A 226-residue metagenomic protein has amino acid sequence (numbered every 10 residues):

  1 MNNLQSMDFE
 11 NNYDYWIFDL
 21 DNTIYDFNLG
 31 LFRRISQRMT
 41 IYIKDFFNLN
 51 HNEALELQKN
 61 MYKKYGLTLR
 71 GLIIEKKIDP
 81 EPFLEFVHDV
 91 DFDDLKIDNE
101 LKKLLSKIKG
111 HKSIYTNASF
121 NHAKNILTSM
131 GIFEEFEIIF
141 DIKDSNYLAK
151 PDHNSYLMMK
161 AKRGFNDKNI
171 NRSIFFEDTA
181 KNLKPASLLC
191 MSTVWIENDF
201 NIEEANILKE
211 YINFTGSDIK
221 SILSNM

Functional and structural regions predicted by a protein language model:
M1-Y13, K124-M226: Asp-based, Mg2+/Mn2+-dependent phosphohydrolase catalytic module
L4, F9-E100, N121: N-terminal helical cap/lid subdomain that shapes the substrate entry/recognition surface in HAD-like hydrolases
D26, I114-T116, W195: Hydrophobic residues in well-ordered beta-strands that form the structural core
L49, I78, G110, F165 (+1 more regions): Short glycine/serine/threonine/alanine-rich loop segments
G71, L104-K107, P185: Well-formed, non-transmembrane alpha-helical positions, independent of function
P82-D93, L101-M130, F136-I142: Substrate-recognition element of Asp-dependent hydrolases with the DxDx(T/V) motif
I97, Y115, L148: Residue-level marker of regulatory loop/turn positions in helix-turn-helix DNA-binding domains and in histidine
